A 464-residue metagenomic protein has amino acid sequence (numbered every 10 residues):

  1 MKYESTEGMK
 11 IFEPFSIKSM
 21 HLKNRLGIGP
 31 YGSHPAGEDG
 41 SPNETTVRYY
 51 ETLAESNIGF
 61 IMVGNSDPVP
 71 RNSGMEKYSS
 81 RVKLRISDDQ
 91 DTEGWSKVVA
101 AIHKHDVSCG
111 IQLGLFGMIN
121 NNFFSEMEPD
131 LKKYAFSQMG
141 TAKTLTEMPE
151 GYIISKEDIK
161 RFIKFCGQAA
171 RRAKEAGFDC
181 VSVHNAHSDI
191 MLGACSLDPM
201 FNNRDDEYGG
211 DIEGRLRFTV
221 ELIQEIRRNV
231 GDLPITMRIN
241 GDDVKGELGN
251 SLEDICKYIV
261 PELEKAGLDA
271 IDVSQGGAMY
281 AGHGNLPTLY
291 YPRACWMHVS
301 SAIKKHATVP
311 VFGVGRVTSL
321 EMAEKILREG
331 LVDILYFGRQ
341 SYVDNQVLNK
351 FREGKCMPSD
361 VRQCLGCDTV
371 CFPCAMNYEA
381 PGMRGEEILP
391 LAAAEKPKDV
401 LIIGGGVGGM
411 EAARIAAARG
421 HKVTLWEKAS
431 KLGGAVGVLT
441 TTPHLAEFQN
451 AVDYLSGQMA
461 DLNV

Functional and structural regions predicted by a protein language model:
M1-I403, V407-V423, K431-L432, L439: Flavin-dependent oxidoreductase catalytic cores
Q363, V438-V464: N-terminal glycine-rich dinucleotide-binding loop that anchors FAD/FMN and/or NAD(P) in oxidoreductases
